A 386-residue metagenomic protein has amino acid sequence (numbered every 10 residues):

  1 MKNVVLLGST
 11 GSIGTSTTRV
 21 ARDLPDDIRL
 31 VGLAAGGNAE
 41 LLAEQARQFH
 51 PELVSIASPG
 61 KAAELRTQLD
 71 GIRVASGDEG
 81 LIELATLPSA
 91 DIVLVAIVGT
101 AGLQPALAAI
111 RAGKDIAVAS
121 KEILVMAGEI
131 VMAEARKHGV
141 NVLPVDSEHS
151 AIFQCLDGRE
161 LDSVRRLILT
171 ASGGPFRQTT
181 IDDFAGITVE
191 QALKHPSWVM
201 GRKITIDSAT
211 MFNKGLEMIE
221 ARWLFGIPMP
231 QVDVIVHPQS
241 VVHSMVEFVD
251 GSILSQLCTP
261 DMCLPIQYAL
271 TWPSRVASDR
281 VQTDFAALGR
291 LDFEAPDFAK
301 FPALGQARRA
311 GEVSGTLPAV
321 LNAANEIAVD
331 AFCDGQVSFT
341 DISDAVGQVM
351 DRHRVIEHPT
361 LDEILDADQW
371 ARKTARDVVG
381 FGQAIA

Functional and structural regions predicted by a protein language model:
M1-A386: Catalytic, metal-anchored helix/loop core of enzyme active sites in primary metabolism
